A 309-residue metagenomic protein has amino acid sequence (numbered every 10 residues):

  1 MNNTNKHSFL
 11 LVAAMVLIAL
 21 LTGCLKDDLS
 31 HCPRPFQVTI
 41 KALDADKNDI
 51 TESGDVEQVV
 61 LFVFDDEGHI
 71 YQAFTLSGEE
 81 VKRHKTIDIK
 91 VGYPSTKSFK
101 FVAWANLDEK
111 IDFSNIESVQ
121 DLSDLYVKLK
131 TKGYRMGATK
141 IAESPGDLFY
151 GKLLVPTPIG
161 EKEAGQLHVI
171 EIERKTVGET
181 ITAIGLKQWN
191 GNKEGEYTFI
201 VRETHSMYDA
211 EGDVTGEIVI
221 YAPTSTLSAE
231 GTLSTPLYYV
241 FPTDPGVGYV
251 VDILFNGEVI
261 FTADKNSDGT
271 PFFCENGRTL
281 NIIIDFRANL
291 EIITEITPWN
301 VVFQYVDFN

Functional and structural regions predicted by a protein language model:
N2-L11: Bacterial N-terminal signal peptides that target proteins for export
L20-G23: C-terminal motif of bacterial Sec signal peptides marking the signal peptidase cleavage site
L25-D28: Bacterial signal peptide processing site
P33-G54, A183-W189: Short amphipathic, basic-aromatic surface patches that mediate peripheral association with negatively charged
Q58-N115, G191-C274, N309: Tryptophan-paired
H69-R174: Short, low-hydrophobicity acidic/polar segments
Y134-G231: A sequence/structural signal for flexible, mid-protein segments enriched in small/helix-disrupting residues
N276-N309: Hydrophobic, glycine-enriched assembly/anchoring segments
